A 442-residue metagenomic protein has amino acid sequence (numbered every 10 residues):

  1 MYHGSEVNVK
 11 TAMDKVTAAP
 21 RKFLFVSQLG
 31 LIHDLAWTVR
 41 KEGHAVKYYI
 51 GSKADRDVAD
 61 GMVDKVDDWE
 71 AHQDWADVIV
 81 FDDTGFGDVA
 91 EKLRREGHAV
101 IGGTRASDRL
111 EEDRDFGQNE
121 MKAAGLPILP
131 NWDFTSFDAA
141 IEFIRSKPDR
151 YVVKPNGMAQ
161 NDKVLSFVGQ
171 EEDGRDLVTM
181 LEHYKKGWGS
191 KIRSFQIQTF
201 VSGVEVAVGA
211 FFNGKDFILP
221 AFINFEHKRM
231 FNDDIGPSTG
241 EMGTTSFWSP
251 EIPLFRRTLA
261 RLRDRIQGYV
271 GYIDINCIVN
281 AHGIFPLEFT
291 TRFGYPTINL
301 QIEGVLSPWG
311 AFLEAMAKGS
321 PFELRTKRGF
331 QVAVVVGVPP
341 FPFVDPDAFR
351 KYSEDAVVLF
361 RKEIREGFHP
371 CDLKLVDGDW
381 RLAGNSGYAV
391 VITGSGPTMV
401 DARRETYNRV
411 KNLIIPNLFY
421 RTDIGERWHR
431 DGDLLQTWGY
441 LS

Functional and structural regions predicted by a protein language model:
G4-A106: ATP-binding N-terminal substructure of ATP-dependent carboxylate-amine bond-forming enzymes
G103-V168, G337: A conserved helix-loop-beta module that forms one wall/lid of the active-site cleft in ATP-utilizing catalytic domains
V164-I302: Internal nucleotide-binding/catalytic subdomain
F255-D274, T290-R365: Active-site "cap" helix and flanking loop/linker of ATP-utilizing ligase/carboxylase catalytic domains
S353-V391: Generic long, charged, amphipathic alpha-helical segments
N408-I424: Short arginine-rich
I424-S442: A cross-kingdom feature marking charged/low-complexity
